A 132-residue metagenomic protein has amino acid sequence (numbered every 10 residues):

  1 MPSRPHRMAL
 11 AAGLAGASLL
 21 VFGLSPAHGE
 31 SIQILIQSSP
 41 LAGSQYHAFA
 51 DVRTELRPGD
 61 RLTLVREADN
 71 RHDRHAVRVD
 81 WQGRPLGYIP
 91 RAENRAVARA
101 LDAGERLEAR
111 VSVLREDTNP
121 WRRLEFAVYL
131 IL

Functional and structural regions predicted by a protein language model:
P2-L132: Conserved active-site motif detector
